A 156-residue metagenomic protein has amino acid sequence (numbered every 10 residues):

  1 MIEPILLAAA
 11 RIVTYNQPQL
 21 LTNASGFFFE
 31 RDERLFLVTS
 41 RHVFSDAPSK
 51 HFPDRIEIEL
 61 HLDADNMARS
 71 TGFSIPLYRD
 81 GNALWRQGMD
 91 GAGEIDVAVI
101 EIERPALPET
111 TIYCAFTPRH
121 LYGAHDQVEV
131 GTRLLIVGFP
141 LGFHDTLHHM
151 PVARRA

Functional and structural regions predicted by a protein language model:
M1-S25, E30: Protease-domain processing segments flanking chymotrypsin-fold serine proteases, especially trypsin-like
Q17, T22-N23, E30-D32, F52-A156: Serine endopeptidase catalytic core focused on the charge-relay Asp
T39: Cytochrome P450 catalytic-core helices
H42: Histidine-centered active-site/metal-ligand motif
S45-K50: Compact nucleic-acid interaction/catalytic patches
